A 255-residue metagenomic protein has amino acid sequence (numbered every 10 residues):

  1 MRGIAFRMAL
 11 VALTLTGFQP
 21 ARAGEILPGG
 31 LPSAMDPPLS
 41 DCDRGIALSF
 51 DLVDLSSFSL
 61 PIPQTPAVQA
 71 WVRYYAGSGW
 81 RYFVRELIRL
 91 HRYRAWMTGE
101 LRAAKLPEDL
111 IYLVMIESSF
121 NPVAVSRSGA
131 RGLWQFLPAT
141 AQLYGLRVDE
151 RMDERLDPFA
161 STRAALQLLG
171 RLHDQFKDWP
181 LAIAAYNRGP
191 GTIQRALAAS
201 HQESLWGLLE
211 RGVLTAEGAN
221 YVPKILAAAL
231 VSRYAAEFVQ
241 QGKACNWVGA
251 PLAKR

Functional and structural regions predicted by a protein language model:
I4-F6, Q19-K105, L110: An acidic, Gly/Ser/Thr/Pro-rich helix-cap/linker signature
R7-G17: Bacterial N-terminal signal peptides
W71-V84, F120-A130, Q135-K177, L181 (+1 more regions): Substrate-binding clefts and substrate-entry loops adjacent to catalytic sites of polymer-processing enzymes acting on
I88, A95, G99, I111 (+5 more regions): Solvent-exposed, polar/charged alpha-helical surfaces in well-ordered, non-transmembrane soluble domains, broadly
L106-P122, A182-N187: Short, functionally critical alpha-helical segments immediately adjacent to catalytic or ligand/cofactor-binding
S118-N121, T140-L143, R188-T192, V231-R233: Solvent-exposed loop/turn segments at secondary-structure junctions within structured extracellular/periplasmic domains
G218-F238, G242: Catalytic cores of secreted or luminal carbohydrate-active enzymes
E237-R255: Low-complexity, Gly/Ser/Thr/Pro-rich intrinsically disordered linker/tail segments
